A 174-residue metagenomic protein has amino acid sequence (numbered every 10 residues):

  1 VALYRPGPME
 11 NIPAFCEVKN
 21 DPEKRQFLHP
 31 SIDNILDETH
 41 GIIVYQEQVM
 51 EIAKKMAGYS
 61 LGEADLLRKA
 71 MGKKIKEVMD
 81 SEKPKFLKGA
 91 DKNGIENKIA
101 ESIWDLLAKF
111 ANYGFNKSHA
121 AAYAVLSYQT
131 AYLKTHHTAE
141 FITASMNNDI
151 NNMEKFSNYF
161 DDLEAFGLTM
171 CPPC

Functional and structural regions predicted by a protein language model:
V1-C174: Noncatalytic, beta-rich nucleic-acid-contacting surfaces in large DNA/RNA-processing enzymes
